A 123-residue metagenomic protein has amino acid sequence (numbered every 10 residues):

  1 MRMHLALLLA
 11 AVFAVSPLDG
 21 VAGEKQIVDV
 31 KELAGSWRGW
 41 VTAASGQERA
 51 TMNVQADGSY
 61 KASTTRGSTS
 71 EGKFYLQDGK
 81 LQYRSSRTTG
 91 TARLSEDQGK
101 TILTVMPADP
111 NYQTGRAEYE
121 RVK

Functional and structural regions predicted by a protein language model:
M1-H4: Positively charged n-region of N-terminal signal peptides that target proteins for export
L7-S16: Bacterial N-terminal signal peptides
G20-K25, D78, A108-K123: Edge beta-strand at a domain terminus
V21-R38, R49-Q55, K123: N-terminal helix-cap/turn-to-beta initiation motif at the start of protein domains
A34, D57, D78, Q98-K100: Residue-level signal for tight coil/turn positions that link beta-strands
G39, S59-S63, L81-S85, T101-P107: Short hydrophobic/aromatic-rich beta-strand segments that constitute the beta-sheet cores of beta-sandwich/beta-barrel
A43-Q82: N-terminal glycine/threonine-rich, aromatic-flanked beta-hairpin/loop signature
A50-A56, E71-F74, T89-E96, A117-E120: Hydrophobic/aromatic beta-strand elements that line small-molecule binding cavities or substrate pockets in beta-rich
